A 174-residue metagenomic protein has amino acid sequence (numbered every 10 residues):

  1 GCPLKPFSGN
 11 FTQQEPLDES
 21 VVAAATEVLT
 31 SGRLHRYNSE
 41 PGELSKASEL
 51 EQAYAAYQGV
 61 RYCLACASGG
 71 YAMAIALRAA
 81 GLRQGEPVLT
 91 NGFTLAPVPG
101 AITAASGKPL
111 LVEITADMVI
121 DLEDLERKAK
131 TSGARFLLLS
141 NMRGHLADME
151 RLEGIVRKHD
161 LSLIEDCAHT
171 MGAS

Functional and structural regions predicted by a protein language model:
G1-G70, A74-R78, R83, R157: Conserved PLP-binding active-site segment in aminotransferase class I/II-type PLP enzymes
L34, E43, Y71, T94-L95 (+2 more regions): Short, solvent-exposed loop/turn segments at secondary-structure junctions
L82-C167, S174: PLP-dependent aminotransferase-like
